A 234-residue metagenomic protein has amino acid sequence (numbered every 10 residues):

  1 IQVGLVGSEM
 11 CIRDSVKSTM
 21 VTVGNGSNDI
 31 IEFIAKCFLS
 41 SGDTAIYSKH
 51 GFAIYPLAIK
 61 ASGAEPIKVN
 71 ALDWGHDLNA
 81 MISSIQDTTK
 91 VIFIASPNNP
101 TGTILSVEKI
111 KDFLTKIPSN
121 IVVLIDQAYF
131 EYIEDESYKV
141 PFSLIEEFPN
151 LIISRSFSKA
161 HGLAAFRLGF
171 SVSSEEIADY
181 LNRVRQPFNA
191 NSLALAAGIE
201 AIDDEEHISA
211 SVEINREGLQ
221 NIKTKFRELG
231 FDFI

Functional and structural regions predicted by a protein language model:
I1-G7, C11-I12: Single conserved hydrophobic/aromatic residue that forms the stacking wall/gate of nucleotide- or nucleobase-binding
S18-G42, G169: Conserved beta-loop-alpha segment that forms the PLP phosphate-binding cup at the N-terminus of a helix
S27-N28, F52, S96-P100, F130 (+1 more regions): Short glycine-rich anion-binding loops that position phosphate/pyrophosphate groups of nucleotides and phosphorylated
C37-A95: PLP-dependent aminotransferase-like
K60, L78-T88, P100-V123, Q127-S158: Active-site pre-lysine segment of PLP-dependent enzymes
K68-V69, V91-P97, V123-Q127, I234: Short beta-strands and strand-loop turn motifs
N150-R227, F231-I234: PLP-dependent aminotransferase class I/II
